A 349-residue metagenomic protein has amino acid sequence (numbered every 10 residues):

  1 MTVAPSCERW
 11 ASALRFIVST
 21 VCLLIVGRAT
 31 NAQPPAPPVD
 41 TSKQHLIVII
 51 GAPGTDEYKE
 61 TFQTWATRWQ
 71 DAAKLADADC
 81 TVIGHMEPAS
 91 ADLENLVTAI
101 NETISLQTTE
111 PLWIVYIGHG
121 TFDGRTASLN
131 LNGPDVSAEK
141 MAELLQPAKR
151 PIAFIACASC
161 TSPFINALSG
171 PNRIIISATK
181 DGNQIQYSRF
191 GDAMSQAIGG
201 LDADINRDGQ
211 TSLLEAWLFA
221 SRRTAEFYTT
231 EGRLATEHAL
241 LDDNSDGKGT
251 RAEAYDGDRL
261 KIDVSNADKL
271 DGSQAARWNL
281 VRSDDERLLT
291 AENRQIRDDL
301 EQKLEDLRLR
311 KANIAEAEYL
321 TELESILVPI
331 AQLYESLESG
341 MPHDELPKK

Functional and structural regions predicted by a protein language model:
P5-A13, R28: Intrinsic, low-complexity polybasic segments
F16-V18, A29-I47, K59, R233-K349: Disordered regulatory segments flanking catalytic cores
C22, T30-W113, G120-F122, A127-L129 (+5 more regions): Boundary/activation segment at the start of structured domains
G51-E60, I83-S90, T126-N132, A178-Q184 (+3 more regions): Second-shell loop/turn segments in exported
D56-E60, A89-L93, F122-A127, A138-E139 (+4 more regions): Extracytoplasmic/secreted cell-surface and envelope-processing proteins
T67, A153-R251: Active-site-proximal C-terminal subdomain of hydrolase catalytic domains
I100-G133, A148-R189: Active-site microenvironments of hydrolase-like enzyme catalytic domains
S137-A148: Catalytic-core regions built around general acid/base machinery
